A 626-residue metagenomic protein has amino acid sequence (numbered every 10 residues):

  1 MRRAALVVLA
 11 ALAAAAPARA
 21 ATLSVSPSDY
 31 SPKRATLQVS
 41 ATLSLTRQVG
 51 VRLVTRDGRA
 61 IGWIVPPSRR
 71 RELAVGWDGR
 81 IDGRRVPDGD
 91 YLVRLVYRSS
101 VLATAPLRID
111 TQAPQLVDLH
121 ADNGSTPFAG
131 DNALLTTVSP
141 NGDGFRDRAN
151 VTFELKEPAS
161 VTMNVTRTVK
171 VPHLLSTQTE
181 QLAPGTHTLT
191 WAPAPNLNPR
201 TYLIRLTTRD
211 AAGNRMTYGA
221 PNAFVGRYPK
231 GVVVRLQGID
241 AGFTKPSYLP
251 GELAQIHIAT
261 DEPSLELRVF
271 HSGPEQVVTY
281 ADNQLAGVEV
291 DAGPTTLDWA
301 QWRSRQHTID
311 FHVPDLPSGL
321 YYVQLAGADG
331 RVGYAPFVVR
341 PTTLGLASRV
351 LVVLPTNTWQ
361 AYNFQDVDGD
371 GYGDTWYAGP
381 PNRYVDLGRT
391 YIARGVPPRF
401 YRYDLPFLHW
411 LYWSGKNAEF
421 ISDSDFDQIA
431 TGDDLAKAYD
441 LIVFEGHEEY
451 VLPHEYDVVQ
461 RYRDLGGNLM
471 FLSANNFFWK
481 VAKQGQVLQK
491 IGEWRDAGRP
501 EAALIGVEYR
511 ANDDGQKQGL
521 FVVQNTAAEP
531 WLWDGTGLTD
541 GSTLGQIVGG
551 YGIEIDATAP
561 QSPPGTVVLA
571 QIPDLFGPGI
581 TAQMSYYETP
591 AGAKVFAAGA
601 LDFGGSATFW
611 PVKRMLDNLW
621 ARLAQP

Functional and structural regions predicted by a protein language model:
S28-T36, G79-R85, Q115, T126-R148 (+2 more regions): Acidic, glycine-anchored loop motifs typical of Ca2+
A60-R85, V171-R200: Glycine-centered tight-turn motifs at strand-turn-strand junctions
G89-L95, H187, R200-T207, Y321-V323: A short tyrosine-centered beta-strand micro-motif
V101-F128, P221-Q237, F337-T342: Flexible, low-complexity linkers/stalks enriched in Thr/Pro that connect modular domains
A259-G287, D329-A438: Aromatic-Pro/Gly-enriched surface loop or interdomain linker that acts as a lid/target-recognition segment
V290-R303, T308-H312, V396-Q484, A607: Helical hinge/lid and interdomain linker segments adjacent to catalytic or ligand-binding clefts that mediate domain
V350, F364, G373-D374, V507-Q625: A glycine-centered loop/beta-turn motif at secondary-structure junctions
E449-L538: A glycine-rich, often tryptophan-bearing local segment used as a flexible ligand/cofactor-contacting loop or short
